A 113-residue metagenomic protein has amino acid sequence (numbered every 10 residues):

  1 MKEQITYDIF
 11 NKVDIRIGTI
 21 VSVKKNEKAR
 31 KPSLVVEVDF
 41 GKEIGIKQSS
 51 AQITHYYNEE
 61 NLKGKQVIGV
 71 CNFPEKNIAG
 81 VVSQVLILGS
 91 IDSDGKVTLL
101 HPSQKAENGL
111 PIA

Functional and structural regions predicted by a protein language model:
M1-A113: Phosphate-backbone binding interfaces of nucleic-acid-interacting proteins
